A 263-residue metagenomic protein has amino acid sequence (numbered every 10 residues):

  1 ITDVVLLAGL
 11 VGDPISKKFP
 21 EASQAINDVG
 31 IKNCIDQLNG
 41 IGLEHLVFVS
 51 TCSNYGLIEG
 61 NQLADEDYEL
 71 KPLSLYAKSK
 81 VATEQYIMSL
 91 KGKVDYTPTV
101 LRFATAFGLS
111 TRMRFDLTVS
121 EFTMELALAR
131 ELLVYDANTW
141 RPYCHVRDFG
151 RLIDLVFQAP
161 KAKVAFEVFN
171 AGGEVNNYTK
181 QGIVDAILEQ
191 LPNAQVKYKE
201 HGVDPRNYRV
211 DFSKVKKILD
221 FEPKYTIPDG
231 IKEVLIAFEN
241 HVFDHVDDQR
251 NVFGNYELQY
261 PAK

Functional and structural regions predicted by a protein language model:
I1-I26: NAD(P)H-binding glycine-rich loop region in Rossmannoid oxidoreductase-like domains and their noncatalytic homologs
D3, G30-N33, H45, Y68 (+2 more regions): Conserved cofactor-binding/catalytic machinery of classical short-chain dehydrogenase/reductase
L6, K32-L75: Conserved Rossmann-fold NAD(P)-dependent oxidoreductase catalytic core, especially the SDR/UDP-sugar
A8, V47-T51, L73, R102-A104 (+2 more regions): Active-site beta-alpha turn of Rossmann-fold NAD(P)-dependent dehydrogenases/reductases
V11-P14, C52-N61, L70, A104-F107 (+1 more regions): Active-site segment of SDR-like NAD(P)-dependent oxidoreductases
G60, Q85-R141, V146-F157, D185-L188: NAD(P)-dependent short-chain dehydrogenase/reductase
S79: Active-site helix of classical SDR
R130, V134-K263: C-terminal substrate-binding subdomain of Rossmann-fold SDR/epimerase-dehydratase oxidoreductases
